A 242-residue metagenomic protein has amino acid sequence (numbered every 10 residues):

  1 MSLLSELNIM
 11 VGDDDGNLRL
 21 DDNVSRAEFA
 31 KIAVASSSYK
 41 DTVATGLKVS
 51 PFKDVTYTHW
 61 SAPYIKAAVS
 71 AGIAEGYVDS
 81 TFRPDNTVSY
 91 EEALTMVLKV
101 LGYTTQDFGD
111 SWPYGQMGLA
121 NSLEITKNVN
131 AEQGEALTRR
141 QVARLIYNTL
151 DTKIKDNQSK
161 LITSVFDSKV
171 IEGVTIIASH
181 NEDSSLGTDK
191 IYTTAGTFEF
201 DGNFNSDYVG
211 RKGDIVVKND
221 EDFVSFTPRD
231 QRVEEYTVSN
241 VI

Functional and structural regions predicted by a protein language model:
M1-G12: An edge-strand/N-cap motif at the start of beta-rich repeat modules
V11-A30, V34-A62, A71-E91, V97-A136 (+3 more regions): Feature responds to low-complexity, polar/acidic, surface-exposed segments characteristic of secreted/exported proteins
W60, Y236-I242: Short, intrinsically disordered, charge-balanced linker/junction segments flanking boundaries in proteins
A143-L150: Catalytic cores of secreted or luminal carbohydrate-active enzymes
